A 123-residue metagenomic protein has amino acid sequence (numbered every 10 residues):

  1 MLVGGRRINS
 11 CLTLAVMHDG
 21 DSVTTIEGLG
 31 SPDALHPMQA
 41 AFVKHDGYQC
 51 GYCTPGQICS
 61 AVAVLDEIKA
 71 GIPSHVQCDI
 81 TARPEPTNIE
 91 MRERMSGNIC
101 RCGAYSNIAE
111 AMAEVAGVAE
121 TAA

Functional and structural regions predicted by a protein language model:
M1-A123: Signature of N-terminal electron-transfer/Fe-S-associated modules in redox systems
